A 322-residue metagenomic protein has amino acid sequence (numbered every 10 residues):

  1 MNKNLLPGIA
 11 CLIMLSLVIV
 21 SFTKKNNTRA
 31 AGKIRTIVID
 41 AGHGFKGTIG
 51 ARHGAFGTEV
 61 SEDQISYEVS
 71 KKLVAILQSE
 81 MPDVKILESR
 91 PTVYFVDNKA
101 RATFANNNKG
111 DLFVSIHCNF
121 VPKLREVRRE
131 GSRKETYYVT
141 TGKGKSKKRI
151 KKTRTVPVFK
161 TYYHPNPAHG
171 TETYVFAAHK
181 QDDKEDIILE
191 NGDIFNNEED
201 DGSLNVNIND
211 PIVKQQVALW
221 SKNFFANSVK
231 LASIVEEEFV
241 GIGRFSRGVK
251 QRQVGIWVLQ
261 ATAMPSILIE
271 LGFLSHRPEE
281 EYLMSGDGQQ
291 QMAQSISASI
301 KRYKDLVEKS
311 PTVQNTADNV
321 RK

Functional and structural regions predicted by a protein language model:
N2-K3, G8, D83: Terminal, positively biased "leader/anchor" segments that mediate initial targeting or electrostatic surface association
N2-N4, L17-G32: Bacterial Sec-dependent signal peptides at the C-terminal "C-region" and cleavage site
L6, A30, T48, R52-A55 (+1 more regions): Intrinsically disordered, low-complexity segments enriched in small/polar residues
I9-V18: Bacterial N-terminal signal peptides
N27-R35, V60-K322: Active-site-proximal helix/loop segments of hydrolytic enzymes
R35-E59: Short glycine-rich His-centered loop
